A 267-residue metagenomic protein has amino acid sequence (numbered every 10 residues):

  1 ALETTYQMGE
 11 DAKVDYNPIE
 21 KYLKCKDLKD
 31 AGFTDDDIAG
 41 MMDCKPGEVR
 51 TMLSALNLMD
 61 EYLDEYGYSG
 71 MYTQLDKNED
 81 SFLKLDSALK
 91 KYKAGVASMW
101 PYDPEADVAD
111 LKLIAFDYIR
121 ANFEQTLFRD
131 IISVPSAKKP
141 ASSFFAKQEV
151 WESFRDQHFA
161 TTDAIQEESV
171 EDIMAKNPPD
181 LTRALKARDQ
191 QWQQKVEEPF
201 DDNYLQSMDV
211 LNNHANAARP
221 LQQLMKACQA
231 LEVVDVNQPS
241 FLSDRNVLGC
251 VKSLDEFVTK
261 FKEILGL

Functional and structural regions predicted by a protein language model:
A1-L58: Amphipathic, charge-rich alpha-helical segments that serve as recognition/docking helices
T51, D64-E65, S69-L267: Accessory, typically intrinsically disordered or conformationally flexible segments
